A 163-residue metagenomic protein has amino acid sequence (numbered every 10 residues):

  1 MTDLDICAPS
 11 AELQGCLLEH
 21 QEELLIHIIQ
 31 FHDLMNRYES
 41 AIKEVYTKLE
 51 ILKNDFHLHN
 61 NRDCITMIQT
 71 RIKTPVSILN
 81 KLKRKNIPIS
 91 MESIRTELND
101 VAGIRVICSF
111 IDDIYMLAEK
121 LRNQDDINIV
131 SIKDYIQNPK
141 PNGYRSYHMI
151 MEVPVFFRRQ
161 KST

Functional and structural regions predicted by a protein language model:
M1-E97: Charge-rich, low-complexity segments
L49, I104, Y147: A broad, low-specificity signal marking well-ordered, structured residues that form hydrophobic/aromatic
L82, R105, P139-K140: Solvent-exposed, flexible loop/coil residues
L98-D100, G143: Short flexible coil/turn linkers enriched for glycine and charged/polar residues that connect secondary-structure
A102-C108: Short cationic amphipathic helices and targeting signals
F110-T163: Long beta-strand-rich cores associated with HINT superfamily self-processing modules
